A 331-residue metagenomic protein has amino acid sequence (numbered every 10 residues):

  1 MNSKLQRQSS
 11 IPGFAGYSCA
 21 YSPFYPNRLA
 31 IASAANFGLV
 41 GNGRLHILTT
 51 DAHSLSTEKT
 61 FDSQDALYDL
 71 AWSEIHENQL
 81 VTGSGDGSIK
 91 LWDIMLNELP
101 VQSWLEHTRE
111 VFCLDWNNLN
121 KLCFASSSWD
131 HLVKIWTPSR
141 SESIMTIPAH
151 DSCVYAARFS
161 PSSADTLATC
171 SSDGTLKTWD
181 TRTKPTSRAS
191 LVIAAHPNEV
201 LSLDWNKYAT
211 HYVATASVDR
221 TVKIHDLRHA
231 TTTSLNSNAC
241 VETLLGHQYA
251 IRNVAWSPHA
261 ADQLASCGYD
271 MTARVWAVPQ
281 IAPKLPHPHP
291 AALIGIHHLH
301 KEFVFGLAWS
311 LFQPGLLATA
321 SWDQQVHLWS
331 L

Functional and structural regions predicted by a protein language model:
M1-T181, S187, L191-Y208, T215-S217 (+6 more regions): WD40 beta-propeller repeat fold
H229-T231: Hydrophobic pocket-lining "lid/loop/helix" segments that shape and contact the acyl-thioester
